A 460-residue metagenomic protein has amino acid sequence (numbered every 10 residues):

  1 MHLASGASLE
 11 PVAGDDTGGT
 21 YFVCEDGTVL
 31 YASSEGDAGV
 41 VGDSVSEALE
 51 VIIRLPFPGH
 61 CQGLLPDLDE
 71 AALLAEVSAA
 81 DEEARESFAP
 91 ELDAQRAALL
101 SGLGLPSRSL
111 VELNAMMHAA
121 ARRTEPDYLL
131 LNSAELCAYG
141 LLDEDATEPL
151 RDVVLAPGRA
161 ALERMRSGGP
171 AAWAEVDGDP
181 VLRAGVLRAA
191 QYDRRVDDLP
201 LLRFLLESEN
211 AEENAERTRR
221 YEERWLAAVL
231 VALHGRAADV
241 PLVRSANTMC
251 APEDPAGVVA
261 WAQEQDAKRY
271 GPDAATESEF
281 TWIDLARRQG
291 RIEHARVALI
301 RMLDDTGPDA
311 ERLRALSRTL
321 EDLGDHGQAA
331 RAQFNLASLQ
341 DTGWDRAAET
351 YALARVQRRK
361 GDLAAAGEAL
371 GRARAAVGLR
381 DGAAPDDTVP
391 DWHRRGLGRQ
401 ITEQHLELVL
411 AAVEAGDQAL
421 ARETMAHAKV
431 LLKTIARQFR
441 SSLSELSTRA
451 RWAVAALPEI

Functional and structural regions predicted by a protein language model:
M1-G36, E86-P149: A surface-exposed partner-binding patch
H2-R85: Long, low-complexity, intrinsically disordered segments enriched in glycines and aromatic residues
P157, A171-D179, V258-S278, R301-G307 (+2 more regions): TPR-adjacent "capping" and linker segments in tetratricopeptide-repeat scaffold/adaptor proteins
D177-V186, T218-W225, E253-D254, D273-F280 (+3 more regions): Generic helix N-cap/helix-start motif at coil->alpha-helix transitions
R188, K268-D305, A315-E321: Alpha-helical segment of the N-proximal tetratricopeptide repeat
R224-A227, E279, L313, Q333 (+6 more regions): TPR repeat positional signature
V231, A286, L320, Q357 (+3 more regions): Residue at a conserved register position within TPR or TPR-like alpha-solenoid repeats
